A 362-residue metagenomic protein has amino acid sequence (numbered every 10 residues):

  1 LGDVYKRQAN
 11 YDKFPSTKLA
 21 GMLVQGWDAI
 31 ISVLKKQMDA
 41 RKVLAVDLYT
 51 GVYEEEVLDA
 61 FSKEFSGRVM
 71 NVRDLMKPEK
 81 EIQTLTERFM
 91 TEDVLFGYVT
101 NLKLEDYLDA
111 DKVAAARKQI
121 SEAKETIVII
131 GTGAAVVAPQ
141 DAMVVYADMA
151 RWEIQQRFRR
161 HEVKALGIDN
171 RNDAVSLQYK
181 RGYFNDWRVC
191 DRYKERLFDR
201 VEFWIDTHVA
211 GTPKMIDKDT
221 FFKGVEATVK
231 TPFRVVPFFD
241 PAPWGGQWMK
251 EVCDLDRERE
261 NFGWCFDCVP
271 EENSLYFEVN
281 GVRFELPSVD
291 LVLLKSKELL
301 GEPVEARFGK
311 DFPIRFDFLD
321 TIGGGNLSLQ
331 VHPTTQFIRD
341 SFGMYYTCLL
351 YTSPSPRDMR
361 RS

Functional and structural regions predicted by a protein language model:
G2-Q8, Y351-D358: Conserved small/polar residues in nucleotide/adenosyl-binding loops
K6-A29, G67-T126: ATP-dependent small-molecule kinase phosphotransfer cores that center on conserved nucleotide phosphate-binding segments
K6-D39, E55-S62, R160-V163, F184-Q247: NTP-dependent small-molecule kinase module
R41-V57: Walker A (P-loop) phosphate-binding motif
V46-G51, I130-G133, H208: Structural motif
Q119-A165: ATP-dependent NMP and nucleoside kinases share a basic, alpha-helical "lid"
H161-D186: A recognition module on extended beta-rich or small alphabeta surfaces enriched in W/G with H and D/E
V201-D206, A210-L350, R357: Transition-metal
